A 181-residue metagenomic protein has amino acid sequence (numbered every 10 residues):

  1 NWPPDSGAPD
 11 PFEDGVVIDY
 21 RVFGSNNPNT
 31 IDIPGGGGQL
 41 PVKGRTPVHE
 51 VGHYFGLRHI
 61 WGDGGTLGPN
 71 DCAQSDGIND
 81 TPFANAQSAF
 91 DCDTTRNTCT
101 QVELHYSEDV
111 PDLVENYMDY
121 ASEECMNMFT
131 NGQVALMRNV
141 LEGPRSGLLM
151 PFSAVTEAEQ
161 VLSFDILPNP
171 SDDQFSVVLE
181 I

Functional and structural regions predicted by a protein language model:
N1-V48, Y54-Q160: Extracellular (secreted or membrane-anchored) zinc-dependent metallopeptidases, primarily metzincins but also closely
E157-I181: Surface-exposed, proline-anchored Ser/Thr-rich loop/turn motifs
